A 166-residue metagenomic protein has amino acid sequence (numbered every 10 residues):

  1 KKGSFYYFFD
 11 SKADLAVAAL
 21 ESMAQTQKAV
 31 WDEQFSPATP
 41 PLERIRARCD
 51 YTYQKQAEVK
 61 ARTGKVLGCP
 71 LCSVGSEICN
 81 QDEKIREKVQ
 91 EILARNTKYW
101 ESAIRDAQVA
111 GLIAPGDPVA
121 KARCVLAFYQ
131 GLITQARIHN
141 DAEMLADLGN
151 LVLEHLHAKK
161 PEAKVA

Functional and structural regions predicted by a protein language model:
K1-A19: Helix-turn-helix
A18, S22, D32-L67, V119-V125: Hydrophobic alpha-helical connector segments
A19-M23, Q27, W100: Generic hydrophobic, amphipathic alpha-helix propensity
E43-A47, E83-V109: Amphipathic alpha-helical packing segments from all-alpha helical-bundle domains
K55-V59, N80-Q81, D106, L126-M144 (+1 more regions): Amphipathic C-terminal alpha-helical segment
V59-K84: Amphipathic alpha-helical segments used for helix-helix packing
L67-S73, G116-Q135, D147, L151-E154: Hydrophobic alpha-helical segments that form the core of small-molecule binding pockets and/or dimer interfaces
K84-E91, L112, V125, Y129 (+1 more regions): An extended, acidic
